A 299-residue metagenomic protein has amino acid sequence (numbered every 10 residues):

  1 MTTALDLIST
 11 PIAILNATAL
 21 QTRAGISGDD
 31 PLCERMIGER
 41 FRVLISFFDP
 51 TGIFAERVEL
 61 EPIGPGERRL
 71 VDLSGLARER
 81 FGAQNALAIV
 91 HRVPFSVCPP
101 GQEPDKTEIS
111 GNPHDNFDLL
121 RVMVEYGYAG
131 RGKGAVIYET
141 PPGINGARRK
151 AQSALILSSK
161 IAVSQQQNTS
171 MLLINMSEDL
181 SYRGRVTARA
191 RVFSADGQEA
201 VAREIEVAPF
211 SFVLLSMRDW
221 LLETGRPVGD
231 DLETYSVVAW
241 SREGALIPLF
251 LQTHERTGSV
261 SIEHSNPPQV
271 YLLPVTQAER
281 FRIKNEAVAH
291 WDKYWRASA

Functional and structural regions predicted by a protein language model:
M1-A299: Gly/Pro-rich, tryptophan- and cysteine-flecked surface segments typical of secreted/extracellular proteins
